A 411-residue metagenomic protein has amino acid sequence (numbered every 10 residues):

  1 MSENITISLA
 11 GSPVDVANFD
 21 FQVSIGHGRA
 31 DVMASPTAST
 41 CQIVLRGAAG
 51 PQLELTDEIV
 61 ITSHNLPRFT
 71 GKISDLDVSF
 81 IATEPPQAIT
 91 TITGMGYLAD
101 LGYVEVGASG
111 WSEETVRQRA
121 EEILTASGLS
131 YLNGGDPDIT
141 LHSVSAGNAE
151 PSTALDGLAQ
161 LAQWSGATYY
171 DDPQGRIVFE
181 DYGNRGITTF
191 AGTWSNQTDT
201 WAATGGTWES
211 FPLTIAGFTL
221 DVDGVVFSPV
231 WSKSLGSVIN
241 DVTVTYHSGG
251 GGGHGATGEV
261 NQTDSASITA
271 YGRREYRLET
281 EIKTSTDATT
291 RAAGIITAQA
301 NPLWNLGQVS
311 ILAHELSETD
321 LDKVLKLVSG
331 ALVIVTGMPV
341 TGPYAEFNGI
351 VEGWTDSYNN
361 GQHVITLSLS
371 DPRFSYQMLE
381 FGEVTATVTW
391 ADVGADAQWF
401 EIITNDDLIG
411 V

Functional and structural regions predicted by a protein language model:
M1-E3, R68-L101, G135-V238, P343-Y344 (+1 more regions): Short beta-strand-centered interaction patches in the first periplasmic/extracellular domains of large envelope
M1-P13, D407-V411: Short, intrinsically disordered N-terminal pre-domain segments
S2-N4, A10, V44-G134, Q362-V364 (+1 more regions): Surface-exposed cap/loop segments at beta↔alpha junctions
S12-A17, P67-R68, G252-G258: Surface-exposed loop/edge segments in extracytoplasmic proteins
I25-E54, G147, D156, Q163-T168 (+3 more regions): An acidic/polar, Gly/Ser/Thr-rich interaction patch typically located in mid-to-C-terminal regions of proteins
E113-A120, A154, L158, K326 (+1 more regions): Generic alpha-helical secondary structure
